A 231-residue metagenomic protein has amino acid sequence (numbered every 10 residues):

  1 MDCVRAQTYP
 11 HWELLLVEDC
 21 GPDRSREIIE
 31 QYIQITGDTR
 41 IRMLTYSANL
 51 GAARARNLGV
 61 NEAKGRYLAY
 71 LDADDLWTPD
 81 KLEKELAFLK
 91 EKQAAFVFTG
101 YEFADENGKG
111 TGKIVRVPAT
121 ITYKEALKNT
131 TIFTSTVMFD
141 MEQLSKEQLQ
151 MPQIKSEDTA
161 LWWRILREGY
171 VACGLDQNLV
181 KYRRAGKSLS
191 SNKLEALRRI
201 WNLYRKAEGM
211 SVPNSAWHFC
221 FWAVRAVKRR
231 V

Functional and structural regions predicted by a protein language model:
M1-H11: Short, acidic, metal-binding catalytic loop of nucleotide-sugar glycosyltransferases
P10, E18-I28, A48, D72: A conserved acidic beta->alpha catalytic loop
D23-Y32, L76, D80: Acidic helix N-cap motif at the loop->helix transition within catalytic regions of sugar-transfer enzymes
Y46-A63, K84: Glycine-rich, basic loop-to-helix element that forms the pyrophosphate-binding segment of sugar-nucleotide handling
N61, V117-R199, L203: Conserved nucleotide-sugar donor-binding catalytic segment
L68: Short aromatic/hydrophobic "clamp" motif used to bind/position activated sugar donors
D72-L76, G100: The conserved acidic donor/metal-binding loop of glycosyltransferases
D80-T111: Conserved donor NDP-sugar-binding/catalytic core segment of glycosyltransferases
